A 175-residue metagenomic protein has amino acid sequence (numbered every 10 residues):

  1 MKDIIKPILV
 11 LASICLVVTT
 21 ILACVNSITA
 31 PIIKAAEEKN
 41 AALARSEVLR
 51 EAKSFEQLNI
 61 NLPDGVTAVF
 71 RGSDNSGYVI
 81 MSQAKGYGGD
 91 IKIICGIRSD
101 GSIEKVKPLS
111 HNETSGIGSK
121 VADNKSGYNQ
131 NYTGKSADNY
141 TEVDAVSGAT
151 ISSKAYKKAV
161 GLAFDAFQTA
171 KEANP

Functional and structural regions predicted by a protein language model:
K2-P175: Flexible, solvent-exposed loop/hinge segments and secondary-structure transition points
